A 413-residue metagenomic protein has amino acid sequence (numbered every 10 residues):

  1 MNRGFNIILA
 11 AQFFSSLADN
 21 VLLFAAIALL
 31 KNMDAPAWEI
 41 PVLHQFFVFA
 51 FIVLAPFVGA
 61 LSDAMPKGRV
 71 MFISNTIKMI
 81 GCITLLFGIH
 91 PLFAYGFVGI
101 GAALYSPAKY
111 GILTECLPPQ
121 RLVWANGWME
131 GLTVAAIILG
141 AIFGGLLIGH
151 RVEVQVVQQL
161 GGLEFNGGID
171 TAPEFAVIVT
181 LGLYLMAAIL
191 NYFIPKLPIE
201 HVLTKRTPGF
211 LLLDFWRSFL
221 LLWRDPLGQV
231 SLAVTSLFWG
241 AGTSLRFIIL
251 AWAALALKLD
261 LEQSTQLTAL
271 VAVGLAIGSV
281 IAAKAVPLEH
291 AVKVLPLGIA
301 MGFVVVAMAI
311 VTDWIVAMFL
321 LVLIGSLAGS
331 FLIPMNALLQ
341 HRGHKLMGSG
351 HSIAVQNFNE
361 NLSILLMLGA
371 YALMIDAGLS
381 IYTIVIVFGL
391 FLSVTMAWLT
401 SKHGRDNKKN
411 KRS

Functional and structural regions predicted by a protein language model:
M1-F5, I194-A233: Juxtamembrane intracellular "pre-TM" segments in multi-pass secondary transporters
N6-L23, H44-S62, P66-K78, A94-G149 (+5 more regions): Substrate-agnostic recognition of the 12-TM MFS/MFS-like secondary transporter fold
F13, V21-A28, R151-V177, L220-I277 (+2 more regions): A single, central transmembrane helix in multi-pass transporters
A25-D34, T84-F87, L139-T180, A251 (+2 more regions): Transmembrane alpha-helix termini and helix-breaking/packing motifs in multi-pass membrane transporters
A35-V48, L255-A272, G348, A354-V355: Loop-to-transmembrane helix entry
R69-T84, V292-A307, I386-G389: Structural signature of the two symmetry-related core transmembrane helices
G111, E115, I169-T207, T400-N410: Helix-loop junctions on the cytosolic side of multi-pass membrane transporters, especially the intracellular loop
V292-L332: C-terminal transmembrane helical hairpin of 12-TM major facilitator-type secondary transporters
